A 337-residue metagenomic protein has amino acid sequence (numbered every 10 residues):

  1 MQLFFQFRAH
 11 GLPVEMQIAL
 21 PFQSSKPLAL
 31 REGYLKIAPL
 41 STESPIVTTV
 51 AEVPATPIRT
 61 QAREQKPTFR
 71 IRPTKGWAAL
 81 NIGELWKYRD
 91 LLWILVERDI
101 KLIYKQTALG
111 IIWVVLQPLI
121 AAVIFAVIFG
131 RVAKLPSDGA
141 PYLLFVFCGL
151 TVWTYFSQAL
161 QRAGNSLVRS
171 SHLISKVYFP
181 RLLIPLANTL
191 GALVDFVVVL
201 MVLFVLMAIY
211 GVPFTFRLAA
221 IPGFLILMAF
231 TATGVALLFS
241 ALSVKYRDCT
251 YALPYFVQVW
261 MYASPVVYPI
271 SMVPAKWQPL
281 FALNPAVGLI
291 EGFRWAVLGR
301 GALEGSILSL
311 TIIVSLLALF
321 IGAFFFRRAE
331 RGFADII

Functional and structural regions predicted by a protein language model:
M1-A38: Intrinsic disorder/low-complexity segments
Y34-I337: Hydrophobic transmembrane alpha-helices and immediately adjacent juxtamembrane helices of multi-pass inner-membrane
